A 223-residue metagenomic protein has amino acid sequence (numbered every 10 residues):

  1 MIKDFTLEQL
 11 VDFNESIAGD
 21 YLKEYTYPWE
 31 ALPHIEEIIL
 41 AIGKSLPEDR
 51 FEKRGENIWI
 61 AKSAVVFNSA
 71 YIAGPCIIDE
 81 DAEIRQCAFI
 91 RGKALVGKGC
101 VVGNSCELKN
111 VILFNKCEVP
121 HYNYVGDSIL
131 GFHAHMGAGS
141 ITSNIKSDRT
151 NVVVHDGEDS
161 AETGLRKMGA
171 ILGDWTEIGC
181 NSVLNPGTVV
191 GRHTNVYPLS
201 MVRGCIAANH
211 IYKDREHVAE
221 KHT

Functional and structural regions predicted by a protein language model:
M1-N57, K62, H193, L199 (+1 more regions): Terminal amphipathic alpha-helical/low-complexity segments used for targeting or macromolecular assembly
A18-G19, L113-N115, P120-T223: Glycine-rich hexapeptide-repeat left-handed beta-helix
L32-E36, I90, T142, L184: Short amphipathic alpha-helical segments with coiled-coil-like heptad repeat character
L46-D49, S63, V119, D159-A161: Short gly/ser/thr-rich secondary-structure transition/capping motifs
I60-K62, V66-S105: Glycine-rich active-site/cofactor-binding loop and its immediate structural neighborhood
I72, I78, I90, L108 (+3 more regions): Surface-exposed, flexible loop/turn segments at secondary-structure boundaries
